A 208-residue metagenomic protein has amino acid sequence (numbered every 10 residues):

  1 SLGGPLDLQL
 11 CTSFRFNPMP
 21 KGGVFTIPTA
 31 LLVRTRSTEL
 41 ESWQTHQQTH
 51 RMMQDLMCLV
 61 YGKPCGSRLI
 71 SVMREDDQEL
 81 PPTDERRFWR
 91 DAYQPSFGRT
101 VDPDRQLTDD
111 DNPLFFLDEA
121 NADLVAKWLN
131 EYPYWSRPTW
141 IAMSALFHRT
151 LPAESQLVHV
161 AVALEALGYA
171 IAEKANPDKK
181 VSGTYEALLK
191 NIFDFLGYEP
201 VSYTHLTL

Functional and structural regions predicted by a protein language model:
S1-S136, F147, L151: Charged, non-catalytic interaction/linker regions at domain boundaries that couple catalytic cores to substrate
H46-T49, A153-V160, S182-Y185: Active-site-proximal structural scaffolding
S67-R74, N176-T184: Short, glycine/acidic-rich hinge or "gate" loops at secondary-structure transitions that mediate conformational
D118-K174, D178: A long, hydrophobic alpha-helical segment
Y185-L196: Small-residue-rich helix-loop
T204-T207: Conserved small/polar residues in nucleotide/adenosyl-binding loops
